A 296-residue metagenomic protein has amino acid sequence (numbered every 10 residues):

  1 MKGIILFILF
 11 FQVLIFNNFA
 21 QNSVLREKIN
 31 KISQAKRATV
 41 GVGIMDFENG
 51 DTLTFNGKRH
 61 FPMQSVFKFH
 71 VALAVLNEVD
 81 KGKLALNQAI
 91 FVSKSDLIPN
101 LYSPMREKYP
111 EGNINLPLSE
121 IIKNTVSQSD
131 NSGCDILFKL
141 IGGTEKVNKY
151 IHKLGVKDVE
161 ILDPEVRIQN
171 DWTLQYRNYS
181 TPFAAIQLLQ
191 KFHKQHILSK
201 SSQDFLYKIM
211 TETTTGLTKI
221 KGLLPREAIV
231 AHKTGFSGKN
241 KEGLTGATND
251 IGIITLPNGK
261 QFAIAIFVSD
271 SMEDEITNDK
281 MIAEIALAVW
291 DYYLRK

Functional and structural regions predicted by a protein language model:
M1-S23: Bacterial Sec-dependent N-terminal signal peptides
N18-P62: Beta-lactamase-like hydrolase cores
Q21-N30, K139-L140, T144, Q187-T218 (+2 more regions): Structured C-terminal helix/loop/strand segments within mature extracytoplasmic catalytic/sensor domains
G41-M45, T54, H70, F91 (+2 more regions): Soluble periplasmic/extracytoplasmic beta-strand elements of cell-envelope proteins
G50, P62-V92, T125, I264: Active-site SXXK
L86-S103, I141-G142, I209: Acidic helix-start/capping segments at beta-turn-to-alpha-helix junctions
L97-D135: Conserved catalytic neighborhood of penicillin-recognizing serine enzymes
I114, D135-I197: Mid-domain, small-residue-enriched loop/turn segments at the edges of structured enzyme/sensor domains
